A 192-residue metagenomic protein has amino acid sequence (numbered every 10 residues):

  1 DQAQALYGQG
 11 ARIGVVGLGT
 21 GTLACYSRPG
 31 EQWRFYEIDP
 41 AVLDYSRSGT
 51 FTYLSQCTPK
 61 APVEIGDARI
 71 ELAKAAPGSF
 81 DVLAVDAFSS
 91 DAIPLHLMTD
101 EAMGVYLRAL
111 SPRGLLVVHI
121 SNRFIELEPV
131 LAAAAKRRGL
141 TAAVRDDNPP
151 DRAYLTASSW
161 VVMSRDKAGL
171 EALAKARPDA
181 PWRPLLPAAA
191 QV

Functional and structural regions predicted by a protein language model:
D1-A133, R138-D147: The AdoMet/dcAdoMet-binding core of the Class I SAM-like
P150-V192: SAM/dcSAM-binding transferase cores
